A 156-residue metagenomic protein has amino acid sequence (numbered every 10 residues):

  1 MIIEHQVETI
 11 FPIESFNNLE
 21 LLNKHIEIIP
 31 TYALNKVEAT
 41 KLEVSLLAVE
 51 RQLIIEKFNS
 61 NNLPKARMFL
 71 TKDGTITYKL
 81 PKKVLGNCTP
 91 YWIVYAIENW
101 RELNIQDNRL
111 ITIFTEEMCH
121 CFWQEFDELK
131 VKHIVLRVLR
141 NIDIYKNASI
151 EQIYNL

Functional and structural regions predicted by a protein language model:
M1-E4, Y95, L103, F126: Enriched - but not universal
M1-L80: A metal-dependent hydrolase signature that marks the N-terminal structural subdomain at the beginning of catalytic folds
V49-E50, I97, L139: Short, well-ordered amphipathic alpha-helices
L70-D107, I111, I134: Active-site scaffold of zinc-dependent metalloenzymes
N108-Q124, V131-K132: Active-site recognition of the HExxH zinc-binding catalytic motif
E125-L156: Post-HExxH zinc-binding segment in Zn-dependent metallohydrolases
